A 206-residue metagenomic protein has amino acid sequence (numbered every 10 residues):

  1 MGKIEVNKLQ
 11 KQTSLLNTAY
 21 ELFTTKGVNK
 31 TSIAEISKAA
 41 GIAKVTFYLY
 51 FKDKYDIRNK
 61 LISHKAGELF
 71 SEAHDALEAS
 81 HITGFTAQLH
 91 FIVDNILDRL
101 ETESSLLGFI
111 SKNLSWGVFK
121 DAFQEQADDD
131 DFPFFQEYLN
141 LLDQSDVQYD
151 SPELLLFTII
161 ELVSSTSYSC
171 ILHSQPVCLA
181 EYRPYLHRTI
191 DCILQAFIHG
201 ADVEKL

Functional and structural regions predicted by a protein language model:
M1-Q10, I198-L206: N-terminal intrinsically disordered/low-complexity leader segments
I4, Q10-S14, T18, L155: N-terminal positioning helix adjacent to the helix-turn-helix/winged-helix DNA-binding module
S14, L22-D56, K60: Helix-turn-helix
R58-E68, E72, I110, D130: Alpha-helical DNA-contacting segments of helix-turn-helix folds
K60, H74-T102, I159: Hydrophobic alpha-helical connector segments
A87, R99-D121, Y168-H173: Amphipathic alpha-helical segments used for helix-helix packing
V118-D146, E153-F157: Amphipathic alpha-helical packing segments from all-alpha helical-bundle domains
D143-T189, G200-L206: Hydrophobic/aromatic-rich alpha-helical bundle segments in the mid-to-C-terminal region
